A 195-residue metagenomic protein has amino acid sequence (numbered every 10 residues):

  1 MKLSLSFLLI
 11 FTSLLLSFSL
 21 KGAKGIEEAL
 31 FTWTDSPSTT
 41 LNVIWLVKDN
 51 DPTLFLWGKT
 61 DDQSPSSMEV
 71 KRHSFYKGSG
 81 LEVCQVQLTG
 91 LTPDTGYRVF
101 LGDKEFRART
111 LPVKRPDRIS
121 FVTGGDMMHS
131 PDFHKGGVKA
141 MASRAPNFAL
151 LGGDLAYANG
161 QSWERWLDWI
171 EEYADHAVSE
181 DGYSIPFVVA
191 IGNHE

Functional and structural regions predicted by a protein language model:
M1-L5: Positively charged n-region of N-terminal signal peptides that target proteins for export
S6-S17: Bacterial N-terminal signal peptides
F11, D61, G80, L101 (+3 more regions): Generic alpha-helical secondary structure signal
L15-T123, M128, S143: Acidic, histidine-bearing metal-coordination/catalytic regions of metal-dependent phosphoesterases
R115-E195: Active-site neighborhood of divalent metal-dependent phosphoester/pyrophosphate hydrolases
